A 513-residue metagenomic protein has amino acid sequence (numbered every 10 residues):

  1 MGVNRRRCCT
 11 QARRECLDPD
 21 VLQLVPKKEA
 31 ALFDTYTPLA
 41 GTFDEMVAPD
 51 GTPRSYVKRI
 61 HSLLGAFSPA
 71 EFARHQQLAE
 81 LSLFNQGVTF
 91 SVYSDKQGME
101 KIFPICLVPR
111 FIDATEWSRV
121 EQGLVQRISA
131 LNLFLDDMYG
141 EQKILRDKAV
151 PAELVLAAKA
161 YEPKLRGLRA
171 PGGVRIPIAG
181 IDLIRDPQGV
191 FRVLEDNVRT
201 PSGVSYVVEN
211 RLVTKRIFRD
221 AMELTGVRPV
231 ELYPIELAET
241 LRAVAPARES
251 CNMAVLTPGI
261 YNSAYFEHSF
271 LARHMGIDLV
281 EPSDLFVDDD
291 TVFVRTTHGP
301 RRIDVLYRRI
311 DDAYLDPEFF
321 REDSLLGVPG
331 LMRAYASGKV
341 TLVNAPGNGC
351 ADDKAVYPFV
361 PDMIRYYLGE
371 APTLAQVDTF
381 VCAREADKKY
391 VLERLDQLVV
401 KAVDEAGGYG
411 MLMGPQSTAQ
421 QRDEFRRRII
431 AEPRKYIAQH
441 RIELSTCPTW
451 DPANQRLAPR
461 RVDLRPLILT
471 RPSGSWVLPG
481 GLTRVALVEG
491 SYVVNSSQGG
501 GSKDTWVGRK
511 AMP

Functional and structural regions predicted by a protein language model:
M1-P513: Preference for protein termini
